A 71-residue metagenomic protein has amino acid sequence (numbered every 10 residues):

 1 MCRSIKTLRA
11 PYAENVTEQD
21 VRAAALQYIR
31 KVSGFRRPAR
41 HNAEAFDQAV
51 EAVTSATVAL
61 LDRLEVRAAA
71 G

Functional and structural regions predicted by a protein language model:
M1-G71: A charge-rich, low-complexity, intrinsically flexible signal that marks solvent-exposed coils, linkers, repeats
